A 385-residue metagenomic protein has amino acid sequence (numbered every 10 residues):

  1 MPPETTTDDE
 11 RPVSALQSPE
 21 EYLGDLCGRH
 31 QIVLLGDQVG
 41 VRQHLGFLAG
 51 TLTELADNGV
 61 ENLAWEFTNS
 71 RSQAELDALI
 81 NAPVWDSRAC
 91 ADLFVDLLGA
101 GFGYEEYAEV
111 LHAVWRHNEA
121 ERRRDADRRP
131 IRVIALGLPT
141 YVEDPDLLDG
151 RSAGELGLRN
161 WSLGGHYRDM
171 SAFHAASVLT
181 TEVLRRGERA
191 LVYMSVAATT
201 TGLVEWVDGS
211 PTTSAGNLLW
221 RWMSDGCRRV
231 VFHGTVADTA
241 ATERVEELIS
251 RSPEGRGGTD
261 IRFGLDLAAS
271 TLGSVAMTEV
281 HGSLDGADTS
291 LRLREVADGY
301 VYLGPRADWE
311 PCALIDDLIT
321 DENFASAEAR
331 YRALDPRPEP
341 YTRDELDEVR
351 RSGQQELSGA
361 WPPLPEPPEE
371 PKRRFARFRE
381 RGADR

Functional and structural regions predicted by a protein language model:
M1-R385: Compositional signal for N-terminal targeting/processing segments
